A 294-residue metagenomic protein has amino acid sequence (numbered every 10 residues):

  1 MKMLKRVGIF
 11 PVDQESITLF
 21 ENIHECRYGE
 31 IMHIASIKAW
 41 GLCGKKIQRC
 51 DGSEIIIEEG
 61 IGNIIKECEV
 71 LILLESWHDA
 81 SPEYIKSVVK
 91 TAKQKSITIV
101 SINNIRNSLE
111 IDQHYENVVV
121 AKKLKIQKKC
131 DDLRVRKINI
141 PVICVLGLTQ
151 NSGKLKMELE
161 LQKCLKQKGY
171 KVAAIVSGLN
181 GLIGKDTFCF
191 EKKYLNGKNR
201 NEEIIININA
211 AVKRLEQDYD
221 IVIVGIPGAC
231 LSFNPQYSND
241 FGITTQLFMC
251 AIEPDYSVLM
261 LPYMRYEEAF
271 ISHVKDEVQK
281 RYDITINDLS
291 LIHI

Functional and structural regions predicted by a protein language model:
M1-E116: Long, basic/Gly/Ser/Thr-rich N-terminal segments that mediate initial subcellular attachment or targeting
Y84-K86, Y237-T245, I271-D276: Charged helix-capping and loop-helix junction motifs
H114-K129: N-terminal pre-Walker A segment at the start of P-loop NTPase domains
K128-I175, I271: Walker A (P-loop) phosphate-binding motif
E160-E202, E277-Q279, D283: N-terminal phosphate/diphosphate-binding loop that engages ATP/GTP or pyrophosphate donors across diverse enzyme folds
K185-G228: Conserved nucleotide-sensing/catalytic segment adjacent to the nucleotide-binding pocket in NTP-handling enzymes
F241-Y263: Inter-motif core of Ras-like GTPase G domains
I292-I294: Conserved small/polar residues in nucleotide/adenosyl-binding loops
